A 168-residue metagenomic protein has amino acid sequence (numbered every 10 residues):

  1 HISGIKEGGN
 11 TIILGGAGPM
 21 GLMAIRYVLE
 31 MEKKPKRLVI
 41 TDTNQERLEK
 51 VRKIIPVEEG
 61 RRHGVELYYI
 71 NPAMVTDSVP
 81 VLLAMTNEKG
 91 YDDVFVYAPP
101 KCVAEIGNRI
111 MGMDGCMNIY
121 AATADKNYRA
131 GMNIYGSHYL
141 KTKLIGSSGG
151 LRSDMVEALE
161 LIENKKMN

Functional and structural regions predicted by a protein language model:
I2-N10, K89: Short helix-loop-beta connector
G8-N10, K36, T142: Nucleotide donor/acceptor-binding cores
L14-G16, I25, L29-A104: Adenosine-nucleotide cofactor-binding segment
G21-L22: N-terminal Rossmann-fold NAD(P) dinucleotide-binding loop
T41-N44, T123, G150: Residues in the short beta-alpha loop(s) of Rossmann-like NAD(P)-binding domains
V79-A84, D125-N168: C-terminal substrate-binding/catalytic core of Rossmann-like NAD(P)-dependent dehydrogenases/reductases
D93-A98, R109-Y128, K143-I145: ADP-ribose/adenylate-binding Rossmann-like module
